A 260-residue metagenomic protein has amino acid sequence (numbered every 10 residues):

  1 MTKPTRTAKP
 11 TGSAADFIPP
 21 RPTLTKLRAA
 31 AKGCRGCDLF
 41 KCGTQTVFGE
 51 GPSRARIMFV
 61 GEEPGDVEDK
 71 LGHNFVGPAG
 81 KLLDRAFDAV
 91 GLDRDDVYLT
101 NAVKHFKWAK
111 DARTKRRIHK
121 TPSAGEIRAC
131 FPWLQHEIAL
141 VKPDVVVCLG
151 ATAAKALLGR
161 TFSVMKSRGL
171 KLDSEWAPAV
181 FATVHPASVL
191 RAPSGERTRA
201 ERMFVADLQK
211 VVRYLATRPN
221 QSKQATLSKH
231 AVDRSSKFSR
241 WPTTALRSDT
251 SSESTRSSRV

Functional and structural regions predicted by a protein language model:
T2-N220, L227-H230, R234, S239-R240 (+2 more regions): A polyanion-binding, active-site-adjacent surface
